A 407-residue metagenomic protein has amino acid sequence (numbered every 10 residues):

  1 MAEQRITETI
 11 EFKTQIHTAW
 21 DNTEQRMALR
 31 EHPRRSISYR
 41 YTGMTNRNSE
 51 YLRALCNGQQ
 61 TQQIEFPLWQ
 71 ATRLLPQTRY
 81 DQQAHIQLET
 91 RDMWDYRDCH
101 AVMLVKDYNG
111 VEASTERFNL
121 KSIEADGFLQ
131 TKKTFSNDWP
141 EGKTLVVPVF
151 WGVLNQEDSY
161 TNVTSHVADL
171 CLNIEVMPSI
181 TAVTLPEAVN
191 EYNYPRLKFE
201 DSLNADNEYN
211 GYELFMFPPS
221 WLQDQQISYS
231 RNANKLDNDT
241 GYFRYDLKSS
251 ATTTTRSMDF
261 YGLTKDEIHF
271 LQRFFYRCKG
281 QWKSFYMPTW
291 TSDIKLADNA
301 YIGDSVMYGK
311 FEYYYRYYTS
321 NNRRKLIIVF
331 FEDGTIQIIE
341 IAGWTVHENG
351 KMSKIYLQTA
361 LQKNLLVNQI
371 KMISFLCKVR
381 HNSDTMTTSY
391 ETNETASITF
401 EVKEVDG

Functional and structural regions predicted by a protein language model:
M1-G127, K132-G407: Extracellular/virion structural assembly segments
